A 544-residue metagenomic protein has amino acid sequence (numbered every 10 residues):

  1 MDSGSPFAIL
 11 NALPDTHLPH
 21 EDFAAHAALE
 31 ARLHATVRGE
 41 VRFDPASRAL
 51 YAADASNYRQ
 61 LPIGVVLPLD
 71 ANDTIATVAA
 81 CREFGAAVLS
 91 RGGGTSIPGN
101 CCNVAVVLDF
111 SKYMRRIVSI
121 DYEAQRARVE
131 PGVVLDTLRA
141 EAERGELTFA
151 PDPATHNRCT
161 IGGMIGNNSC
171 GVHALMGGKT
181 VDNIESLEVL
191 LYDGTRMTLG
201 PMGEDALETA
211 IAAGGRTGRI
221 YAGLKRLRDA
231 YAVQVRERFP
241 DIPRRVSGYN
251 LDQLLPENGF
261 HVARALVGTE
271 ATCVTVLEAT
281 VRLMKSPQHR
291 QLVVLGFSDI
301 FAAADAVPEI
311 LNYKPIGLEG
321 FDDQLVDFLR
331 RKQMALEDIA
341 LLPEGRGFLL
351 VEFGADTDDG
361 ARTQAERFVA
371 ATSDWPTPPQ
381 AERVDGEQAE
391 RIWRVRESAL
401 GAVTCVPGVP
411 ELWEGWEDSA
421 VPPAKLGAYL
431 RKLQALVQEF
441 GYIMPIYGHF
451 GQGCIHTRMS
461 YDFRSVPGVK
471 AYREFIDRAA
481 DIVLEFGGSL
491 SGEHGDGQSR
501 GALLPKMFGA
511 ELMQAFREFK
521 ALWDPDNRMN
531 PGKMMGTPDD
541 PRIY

Functional and structural regions predicted by a protein language model:
M1-A79, E83, G93-Q125, A154 (+5 more regions): N-terminal flexible segment immediately upstream of the FAD-binding catalytic core in FAD-dependent oxidoreductases
M1-E30, E511-Y544: Intrinsic disorder at enzyme termini
E21, L33, S56-V88, P98 (+9 more regions): N-terminal glycine-rich flavin-associated loop
V41-P45, L67-P68, A87-G92, G99 (+16 more regions): General beta-strand structural signal in soluble alpha/beta enzymes
F43-Y51, Q253-G259, A263-E474, A480-I482 (+3 more regions): C-terminal substrate-recognition/cap domain of FAD-linked oxidoreductases
V104-V107, A365, Y472-I476, L512-F516: Amphipathic alpha-helical segments in well-structured domains
L138, E143-G145, C159-R331, L342-L350 (+2 more regions): Mobile "lid/hinge" segments at catalytic clefts and subdomain interfaces of large enzymes
